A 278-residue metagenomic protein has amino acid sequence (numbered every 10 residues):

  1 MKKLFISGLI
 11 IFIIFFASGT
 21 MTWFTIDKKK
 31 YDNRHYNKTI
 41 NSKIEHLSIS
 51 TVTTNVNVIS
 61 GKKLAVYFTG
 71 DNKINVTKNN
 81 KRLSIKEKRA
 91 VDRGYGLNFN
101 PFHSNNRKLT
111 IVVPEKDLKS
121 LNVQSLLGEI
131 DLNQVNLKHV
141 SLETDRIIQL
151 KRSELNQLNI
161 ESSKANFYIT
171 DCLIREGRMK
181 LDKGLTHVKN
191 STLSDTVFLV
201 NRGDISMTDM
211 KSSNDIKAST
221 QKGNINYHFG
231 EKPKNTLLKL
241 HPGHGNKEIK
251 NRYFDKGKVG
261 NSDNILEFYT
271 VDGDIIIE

Functional and structural regions predicted by a protein language model:
M1-G8, E278: Short, Lys/Arg-enriched, disordered terminal segments
F5-T22: Hydrophobic membrane-insertion alpha-helices, especially the h-region of bacterial N-terminal signal peptides
S18-N37: Sec-dependent signal peptide cleavage junction
N33-H46, N55-N57, T77-E161, N166-E176 (+2 more regions): Right-handed parallel beta-helix
V58-D71: Start-of-domain marker
K63-A65, N80-S84, N235: A generic structural signal for beta-strand entry/edge sites
G70, N75-K78: Surface patches in mature domains of proteins
I169-E278: Short, surface-exposed interaction patches in beta-rich subdomains that mediate adhesion/assembly near membranes
